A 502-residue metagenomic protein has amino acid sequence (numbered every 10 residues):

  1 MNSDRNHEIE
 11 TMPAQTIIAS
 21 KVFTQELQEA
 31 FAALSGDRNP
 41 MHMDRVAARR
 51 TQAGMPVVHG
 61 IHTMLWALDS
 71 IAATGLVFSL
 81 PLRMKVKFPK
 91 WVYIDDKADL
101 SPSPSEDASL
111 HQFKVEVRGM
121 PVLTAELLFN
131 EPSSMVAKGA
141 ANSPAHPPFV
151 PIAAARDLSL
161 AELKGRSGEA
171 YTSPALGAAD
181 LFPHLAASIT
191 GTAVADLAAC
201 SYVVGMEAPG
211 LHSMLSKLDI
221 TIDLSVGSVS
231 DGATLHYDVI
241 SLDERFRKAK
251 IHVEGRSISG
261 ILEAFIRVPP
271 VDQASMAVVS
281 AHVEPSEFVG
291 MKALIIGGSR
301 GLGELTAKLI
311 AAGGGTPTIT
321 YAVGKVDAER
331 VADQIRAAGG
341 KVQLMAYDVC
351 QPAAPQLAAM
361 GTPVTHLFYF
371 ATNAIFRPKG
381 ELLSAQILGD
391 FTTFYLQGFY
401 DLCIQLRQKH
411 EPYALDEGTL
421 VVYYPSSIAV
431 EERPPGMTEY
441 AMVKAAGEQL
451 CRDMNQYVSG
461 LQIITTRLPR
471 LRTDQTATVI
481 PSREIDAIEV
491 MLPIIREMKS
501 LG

Functional and structural regions predicted by a protein language model:
N2-F23, R83-D157, I222-A293: HotDog/MaoC-like acyl-thioester-processing domains
N2-P56, M135-T192: Catalytic strand-loop segment that frames the active site of acyl-thioester-processing enzymes
R38, R49-R50, P56-L80, L176-D219: Active-site helix/loop of acyl-thioester processing domains in fatty-acid/polyketide metabolism, spanning hotdog-fold
I266-V268, T465-G502: C-terminal helical subdomain
S280-A281, T372-V458, R467-D474, I480: Catalytic loop of short-chain dehydrogenase/reductase
S299-R300: Conserved glycine-rich cofactor-binding loop
G314-R330: Conserved glycine-rich Rossmann-like NAD(P)H-binding loop of the short-chain dehydrogenase/reductase
I335-P352: Rossmann-fold cofactor-recognition segment
